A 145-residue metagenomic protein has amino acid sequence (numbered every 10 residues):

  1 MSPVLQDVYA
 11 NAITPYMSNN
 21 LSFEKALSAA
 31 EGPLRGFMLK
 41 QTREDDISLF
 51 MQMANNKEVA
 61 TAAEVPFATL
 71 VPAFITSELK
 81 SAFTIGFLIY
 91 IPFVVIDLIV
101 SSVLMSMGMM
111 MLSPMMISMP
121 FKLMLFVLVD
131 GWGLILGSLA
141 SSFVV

Functional and structural regions predicted by a protein language model:
M1-V145: Hydrophobic alpha-helical segments and their helix-loop boundaries in membrane and membrane-proximal proteins
